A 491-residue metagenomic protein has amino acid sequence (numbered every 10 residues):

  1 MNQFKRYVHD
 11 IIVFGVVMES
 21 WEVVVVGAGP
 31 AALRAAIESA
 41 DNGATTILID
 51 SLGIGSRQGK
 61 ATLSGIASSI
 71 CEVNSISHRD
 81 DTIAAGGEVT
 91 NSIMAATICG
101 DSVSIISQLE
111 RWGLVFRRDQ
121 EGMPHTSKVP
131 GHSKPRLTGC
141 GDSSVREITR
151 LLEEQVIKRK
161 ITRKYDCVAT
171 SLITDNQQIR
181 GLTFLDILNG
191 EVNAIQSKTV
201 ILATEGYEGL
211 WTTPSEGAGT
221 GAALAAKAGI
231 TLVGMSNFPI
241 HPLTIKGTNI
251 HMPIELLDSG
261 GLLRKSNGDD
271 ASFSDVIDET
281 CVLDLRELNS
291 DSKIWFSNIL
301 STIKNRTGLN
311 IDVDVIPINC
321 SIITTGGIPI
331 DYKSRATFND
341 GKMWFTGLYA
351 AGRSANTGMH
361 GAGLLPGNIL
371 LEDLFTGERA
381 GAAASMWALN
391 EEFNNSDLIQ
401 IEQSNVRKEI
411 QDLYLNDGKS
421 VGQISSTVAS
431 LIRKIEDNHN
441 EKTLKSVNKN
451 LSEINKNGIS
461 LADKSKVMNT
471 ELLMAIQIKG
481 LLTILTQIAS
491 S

Functional and structural regions predicted by a protein language model:
M1-V23, D41: Extreme N-terminal leader/targeting segments of oxidoreductases
E19-W21, N189-T199, W344-F345: Core beta-strand elements of the Rossmann-like FAD/NAD(P) dinucleotide-binding domain in flavoenzyme oxidoreductases
V23-L48: N-terminal Rossmann-like FAD-binding beta1-loop-alpha1 element of flavoenzymes
D41-T62: Glycine-rich FAD pyrophosphate-binding loop
A67-I98: Glycine-rich active-site loop/strand segments that organize a redox cofactor
V103, E110-T170, G234-L364, K434-S491: Mobile, glycine/GP-rich and aromatic-enriched active-site lid/loop segments adjacent to catalytic centers
T199-I250, P366-A383: Glycine-rich loop(s) and the adjacent beta-strand/alpha-helix scaffold that form part
W387-K466: Long, amphipathic alpha-helical stalk/connector segments used for oligomerization, subunit docking, or mechanical
